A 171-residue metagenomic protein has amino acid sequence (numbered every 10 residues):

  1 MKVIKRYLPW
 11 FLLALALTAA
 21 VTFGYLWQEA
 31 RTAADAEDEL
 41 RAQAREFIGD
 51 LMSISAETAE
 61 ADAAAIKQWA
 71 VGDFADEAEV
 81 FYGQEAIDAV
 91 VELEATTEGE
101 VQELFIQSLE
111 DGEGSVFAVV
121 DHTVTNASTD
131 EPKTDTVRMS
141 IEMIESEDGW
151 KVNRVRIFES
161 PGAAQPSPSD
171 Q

Functional and structural regions predicted by a protein language model:
M1-K5: Short, Lys/Arg-rich N-terminal segment immediately upstream of the first membrane anchor
L8-G49: Short, low-complexity N-terminal intrinsically disordered segments enriched in polar/charged residues
D35-A95: Core segments of small alpha/beta cavity-forming domains
D50-S55, K133, D148-K151: Charged, amphipathic alpha-helical segments and their flanking helix caps
A78, A127-T129, Q165: Short, well-ordered secondary-structure micro-motifs
V90-S128: Surface-exposed, charged secondary-structure patches
D121, N126-E142: Periplasmic/lumenal scaffold domains of single-pass inner-membrane subunits that build Gram-negative envelope
T136-Q171: Short beta-strand edge/turn micro-motifs at domain boundaries
